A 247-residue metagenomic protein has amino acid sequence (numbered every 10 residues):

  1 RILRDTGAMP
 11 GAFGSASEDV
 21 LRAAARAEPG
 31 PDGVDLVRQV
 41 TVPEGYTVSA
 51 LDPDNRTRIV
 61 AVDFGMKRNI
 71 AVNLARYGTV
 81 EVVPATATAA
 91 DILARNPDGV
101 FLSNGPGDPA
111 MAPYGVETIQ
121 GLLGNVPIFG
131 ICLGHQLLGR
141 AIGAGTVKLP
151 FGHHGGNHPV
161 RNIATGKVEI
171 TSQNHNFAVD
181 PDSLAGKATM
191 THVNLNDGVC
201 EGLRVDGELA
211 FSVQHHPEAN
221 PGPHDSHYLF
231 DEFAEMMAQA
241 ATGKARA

Functional and structural regions predicted by a protein language model:
R1-R95, P109, N220-G222, E232-A247: RNA-binding accessory domains that recognize and position tRNA/RNA substrates
R58-D63, T171-S172, F211-H215: Active-site-proximal beta-strand elements of phosphoester/diester hydrolases
V80, I128, A210: Hydrophobic anchor at the start of a short beta-strand that flanks the dinucleotide cofactor-binding loop
V80-V82, T146, M190: Generic structural signal for residues in well-ordered beta-strands
A94, G99, N104-P181, G222-A241: Cysteine-nucleophile active-site neighborhood
G105, E208, E218: Flexible loop residues that form catalytic and substrate-binding hotspots at small-molecule/glycan-binding clefts
G166-E208, A245-A247: Catalytic beta-strand/loop cores that center a nucleophilic Ser/Cys/Thr and support acyl-enzyme chemistry
